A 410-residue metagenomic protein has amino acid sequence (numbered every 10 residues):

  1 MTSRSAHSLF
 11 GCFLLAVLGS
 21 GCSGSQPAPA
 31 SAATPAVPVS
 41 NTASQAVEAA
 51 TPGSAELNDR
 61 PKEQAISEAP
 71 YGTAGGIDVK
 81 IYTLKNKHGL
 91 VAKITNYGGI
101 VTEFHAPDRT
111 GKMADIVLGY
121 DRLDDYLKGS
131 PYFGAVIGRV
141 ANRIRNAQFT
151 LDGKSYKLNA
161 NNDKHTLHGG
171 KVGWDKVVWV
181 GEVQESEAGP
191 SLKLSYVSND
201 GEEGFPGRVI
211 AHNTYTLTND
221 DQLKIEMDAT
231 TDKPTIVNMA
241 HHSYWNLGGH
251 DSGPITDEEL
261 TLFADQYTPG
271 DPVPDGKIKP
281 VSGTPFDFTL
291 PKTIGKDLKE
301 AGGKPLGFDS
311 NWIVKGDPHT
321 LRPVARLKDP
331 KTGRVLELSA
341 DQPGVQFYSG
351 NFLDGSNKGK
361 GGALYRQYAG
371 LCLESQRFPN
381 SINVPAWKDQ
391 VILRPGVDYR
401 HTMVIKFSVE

Functional and structural regions predicted by a protein language model:
M1-F10: Bacterial N-terminal signal peptides that target proteins for export
A6, A43-S44: Contiguous N-terminal and early-domain "leader" segments and peripheral loops that mark the onset or edge of a domain
G11-L15: Hydrophobic helical h-region of N-terminal Sec-dependent signal peptides in bacterial secretory/periplasmic proteins
L18-G21: C-terminal motif of bacterial Sec signal peptides marking the signal peptidase cleavage site
S23-Q26: Bacterial signal peptide processing site
A28-P29, V37-N41, V47-L90, N96-E410: An exposed, glycine/acidic-rich loop-and-rim segment of catalytic or binding clefts
